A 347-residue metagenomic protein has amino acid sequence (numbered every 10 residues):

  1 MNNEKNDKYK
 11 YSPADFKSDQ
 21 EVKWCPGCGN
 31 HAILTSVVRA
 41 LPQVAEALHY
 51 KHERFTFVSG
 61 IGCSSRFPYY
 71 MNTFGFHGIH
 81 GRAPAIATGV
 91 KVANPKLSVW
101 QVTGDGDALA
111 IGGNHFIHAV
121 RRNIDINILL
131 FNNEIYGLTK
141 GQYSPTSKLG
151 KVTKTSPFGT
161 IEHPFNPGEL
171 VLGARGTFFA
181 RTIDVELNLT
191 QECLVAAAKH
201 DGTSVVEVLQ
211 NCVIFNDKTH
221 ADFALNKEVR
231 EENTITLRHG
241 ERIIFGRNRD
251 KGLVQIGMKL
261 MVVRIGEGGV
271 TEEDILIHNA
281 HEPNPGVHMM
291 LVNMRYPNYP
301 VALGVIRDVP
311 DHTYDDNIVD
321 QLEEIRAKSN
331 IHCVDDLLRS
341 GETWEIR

Functional and structural regions predicted by a protein language model:
M1-K10, D19, I214-R347: Flexible, low-complexity linker and terminal segments
K5, K10-I79: Active-site diphosphate/adenylate-binding microenvironment
Q20, K51-F55, A93-V99, R121-N127 (+4 more regions): Short coil/turn connectors at secondary-structure junctions
I61-C63, N133-I135, E186, L209-I214 (+1 more regions): Glycine-rich beta-alpha junction loops
I61-G137, L189: Thiamine diphosphate
F74-G75, A119, S144-K148, A197 (+1 more regions): Short, hinge-like loop/turn segments at secondary-structure boundaries
K96, S144-K199: Conserved thiamine diphosphate
F178-T234: ATP/pyrophosphate-binding catalytic subdomain of soluble kinases
